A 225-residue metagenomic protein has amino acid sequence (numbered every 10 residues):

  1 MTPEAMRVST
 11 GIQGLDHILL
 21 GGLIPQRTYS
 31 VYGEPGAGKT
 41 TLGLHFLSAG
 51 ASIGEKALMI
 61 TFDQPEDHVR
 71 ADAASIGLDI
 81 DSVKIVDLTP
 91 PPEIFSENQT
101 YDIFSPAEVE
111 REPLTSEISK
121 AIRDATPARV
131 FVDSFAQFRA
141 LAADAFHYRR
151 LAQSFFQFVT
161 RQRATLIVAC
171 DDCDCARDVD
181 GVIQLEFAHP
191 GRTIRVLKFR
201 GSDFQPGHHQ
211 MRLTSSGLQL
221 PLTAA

Functional and structural regions predicted by a protein language model:
M1-T10: Dynamic helix-loop-helix/coil hinge segments at AAA+ ATPase domain boundaries and subdomain interfaces
T10-G22: Pre-Walker A adenine-sensing motif
G21-I24, A49-I53, I76-I80, K120-D124 (+2 more regions): Conserved catalytic network of the ASCE P-loop NTPase/AAA+ motor domain
T28-S30, E34-N98: Conserved P-loop
S30, R129-F131, I167: Structural motif
E34-G36, F62-P65, L88-P91, S134-Q137 (+3 more regions): Short, ordered loop/turn segments at secondary-structure junctions
F95-R161: Phosphate-binding/switch loop-helix module in NTP-utilizing enzymes
T160, A164-G217: Phosphate-binding/switch region of NTP-binding enzymes
